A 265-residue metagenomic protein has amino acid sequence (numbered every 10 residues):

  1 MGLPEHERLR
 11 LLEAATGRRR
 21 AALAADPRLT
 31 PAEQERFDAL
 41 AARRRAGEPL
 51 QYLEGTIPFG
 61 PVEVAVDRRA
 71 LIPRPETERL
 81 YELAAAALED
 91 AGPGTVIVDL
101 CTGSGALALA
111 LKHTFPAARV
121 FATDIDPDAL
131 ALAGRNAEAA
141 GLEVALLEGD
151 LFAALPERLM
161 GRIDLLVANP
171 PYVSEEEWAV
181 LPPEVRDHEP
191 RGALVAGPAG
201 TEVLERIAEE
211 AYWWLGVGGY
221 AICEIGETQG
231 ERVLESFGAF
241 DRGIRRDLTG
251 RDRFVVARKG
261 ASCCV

Functional and structural regions predicted by a protein language model:
M1-E5: Non-catalytic nucleic-acid substrate-recognition regions in nucleic-acid-modifying enzymes
R10-A86: Conserved AdoMet
L11, G47, T77, L107 (+6 more regions): Residue-level signal for inorganic ion chemistry
R79-V180, T228: Conserved SAM/SAH cofactor-binding pocket of Class I
A84, L111, V185, I207 (+1 more regions): Class I S-adenosylmethionine-dependent transferase superfamily signal
Y172-V203: Mobile active-site "lid"/loop adjacent to the S-adenosyl-L-methionine
P198-R258: Conserved Class I SAM-dependent methyltransferase catalytic core
G260-V265: Flexible, glycine-/basic-rich loop-and-beta segments that form/coincide with the SAM-dependent methyltransferase
